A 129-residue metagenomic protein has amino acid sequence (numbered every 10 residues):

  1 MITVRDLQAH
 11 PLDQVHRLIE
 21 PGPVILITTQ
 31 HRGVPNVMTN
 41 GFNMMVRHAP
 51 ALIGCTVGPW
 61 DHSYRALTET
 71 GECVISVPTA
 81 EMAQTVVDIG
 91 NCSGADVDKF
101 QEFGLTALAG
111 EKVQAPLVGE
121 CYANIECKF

Functional and structural regions predicted by a protein language model:
M1-F129: Active-site-proximal mixed secondary-structure blocks
